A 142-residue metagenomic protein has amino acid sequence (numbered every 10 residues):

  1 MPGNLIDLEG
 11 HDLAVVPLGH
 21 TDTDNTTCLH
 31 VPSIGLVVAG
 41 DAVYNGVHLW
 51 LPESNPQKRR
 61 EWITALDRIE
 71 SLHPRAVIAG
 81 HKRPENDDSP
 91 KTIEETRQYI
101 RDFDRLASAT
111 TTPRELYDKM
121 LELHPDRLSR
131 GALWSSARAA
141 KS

Functional and structural regions predicted by a protein language model:
M1-N25, S33, L66, E70: Metallo-beta-lactamase
N4, E9-D12, S71-A76, R83-S142: Accessory terminal helices/loops
H20, D41-A42, G80-R83: Active-site metal-binding loops of divalent metal-dependent hydrolases
L29: Acidic, metal/cofactor-coordinating or nucleic-acid-engaging core segments within structured domains
L36-V38, I78: Residue-level marker for buried hydrophobic side chains located in beta-strands that build the well-ordered beta-sheet
V43-W50, P84-E85: A short, flexible beta-alpha/helix-coil linker loop
W50-E53, D104-L106: Second-shell loop/turn segments in exported
E53-G80: An active-site-proximal "capping" alpha-helix that borders the catalytic cofactor pocket
